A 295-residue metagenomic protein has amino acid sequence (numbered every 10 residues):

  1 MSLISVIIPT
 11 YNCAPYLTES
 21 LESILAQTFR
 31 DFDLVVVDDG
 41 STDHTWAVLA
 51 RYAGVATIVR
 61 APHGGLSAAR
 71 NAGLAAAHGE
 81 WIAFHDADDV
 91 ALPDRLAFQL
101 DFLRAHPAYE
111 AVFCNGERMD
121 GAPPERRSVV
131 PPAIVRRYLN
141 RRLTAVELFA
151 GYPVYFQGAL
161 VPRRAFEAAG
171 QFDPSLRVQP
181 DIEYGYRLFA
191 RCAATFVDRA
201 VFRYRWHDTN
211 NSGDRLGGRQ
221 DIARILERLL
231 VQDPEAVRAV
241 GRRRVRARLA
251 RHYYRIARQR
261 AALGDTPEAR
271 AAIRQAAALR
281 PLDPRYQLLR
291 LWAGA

Functional and structural regions predicted by a protein language model:
I4-S20, Q27-T28, V37: A conserved hydrophobic helix/loop-capping motif in glycosyltransferases and polysaccharide synthases
P15-T18, S41-R51, V90, D94: Acidic helix N-cap motif at the loop->helix transition within catalytic regions of sugar-transfer enzymes
S23, R30, D38-A47, P62 (+1 more regions): A conserved acidic beta->alpha catalytic loop
A61-A77, F98: Glycine-rich, basic loop-to-helix element that forms the pyrophosphate-binding segment of sugar-nucleotide handling
A75, L92, C114, I134-A223: Conserved nucleotide-sugar donor-binding catalytic segment
I82: Short aromatic/hydrophobic "clamp" motif used to bind/position activated sugar donors
D94-S128: Conserved donor NDP-sugar-binding/catalytic core segment of glycosyltransferases
W206-A295: C-terminal subregions of glycosyltransferases and related glycan-biosynthesis enzymes
